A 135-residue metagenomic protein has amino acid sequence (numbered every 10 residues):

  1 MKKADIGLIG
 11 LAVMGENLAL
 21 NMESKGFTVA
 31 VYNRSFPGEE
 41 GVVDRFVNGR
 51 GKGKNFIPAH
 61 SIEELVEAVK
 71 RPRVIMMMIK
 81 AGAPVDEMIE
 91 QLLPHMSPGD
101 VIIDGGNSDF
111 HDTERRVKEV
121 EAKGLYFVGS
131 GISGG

Functional and structural regions predicted by a protein language model:
M1-E67, H95, G99, V128: NAD(P)+-binding Rossmann beta1-loop-alpha1 motif at the extreme N-terminus of oxidoreductases
D5, G105, G129, G134-G135: Glycine-centered flexibility motif
G15-E16, E87-E90, G129-G131: Short hydrophobic/aromatic-rich motifs at helix boundaries and adjacent loops
R34-P37, G49-R115, E119-E121: Rossmann-like NAD(P)-binding element
R116-G134: Rossmann-fold dehydrogenase core element
